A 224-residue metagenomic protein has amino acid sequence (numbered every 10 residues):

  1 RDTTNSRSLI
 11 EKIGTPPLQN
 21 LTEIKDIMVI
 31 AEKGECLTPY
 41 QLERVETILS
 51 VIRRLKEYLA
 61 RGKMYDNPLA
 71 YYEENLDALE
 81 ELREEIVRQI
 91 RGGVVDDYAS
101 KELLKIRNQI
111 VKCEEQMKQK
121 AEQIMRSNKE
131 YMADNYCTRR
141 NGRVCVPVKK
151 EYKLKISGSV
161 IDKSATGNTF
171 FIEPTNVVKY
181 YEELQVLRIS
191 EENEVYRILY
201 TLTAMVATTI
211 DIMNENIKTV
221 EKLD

Functional and structural regions predicted by a protein language model:
R1-G93, E102, I106, T209-I212 (+1 more regions): Conserved amphipathic alpha-helical "coupling/scaffold" segments that transmit conformational changes between domains
E11, A60, A121, M125-N128 (+3 more regions): Coiled-coil heptad-register positions
V29, V87, R91, K118 (+5 more regions): Signal for well-folded cores of large energy- and translation-related assemblies
A78-V94, K179-Y200: Extended, charged coiled-coil "arm/hinge" scaffolds of SMC/Rad50-like chromosome-maintenance ATPases and other large
L104-K153: Extended, Lys/Arg-enriched charged tracts that mediate electrostatic binding to polyanionic substrates
I106, I110-C113, L187, E191-L223: Intracellular alpha-helical coupling/juxtamembrane segments of multi-pass membrane proteins
K118, I124-Y131, Y136-T138, T166-V178 (+2 more regions): N-terminal accessory segments that target, anchor, or regulate ATP-driven/P-loop NTPase machines and associated
R140-F171, Y181: SMC-family hinge/dimerization module
